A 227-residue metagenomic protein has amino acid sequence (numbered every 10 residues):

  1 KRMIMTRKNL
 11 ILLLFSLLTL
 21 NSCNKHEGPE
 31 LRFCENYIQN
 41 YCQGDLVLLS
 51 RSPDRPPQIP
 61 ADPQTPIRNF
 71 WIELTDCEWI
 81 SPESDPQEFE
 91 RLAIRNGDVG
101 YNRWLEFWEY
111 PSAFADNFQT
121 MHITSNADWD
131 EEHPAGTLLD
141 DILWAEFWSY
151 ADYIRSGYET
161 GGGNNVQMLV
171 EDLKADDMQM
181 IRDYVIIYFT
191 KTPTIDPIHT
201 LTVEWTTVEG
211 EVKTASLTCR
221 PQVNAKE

Functional and structural regions predicted by a protein language model:
K1-I4: Short, Lys/Arg-enriched N-terminal segments with co-localized hydrophobic residues within the first ~10-30 amino acids
T6-K8: Elongated, non-catalytic scaffold/linker segments and compositionally distinctive motifs
L10-L18: Sec-dependent N-terminal signal peptides
L20-S22: C-terminal motif of bacterial Sec signal peptides marking the signal peptidase cleavage site
N24-E227: Non-catalytic macromolecular-recognition regions in eukaryotic signaling proteins
